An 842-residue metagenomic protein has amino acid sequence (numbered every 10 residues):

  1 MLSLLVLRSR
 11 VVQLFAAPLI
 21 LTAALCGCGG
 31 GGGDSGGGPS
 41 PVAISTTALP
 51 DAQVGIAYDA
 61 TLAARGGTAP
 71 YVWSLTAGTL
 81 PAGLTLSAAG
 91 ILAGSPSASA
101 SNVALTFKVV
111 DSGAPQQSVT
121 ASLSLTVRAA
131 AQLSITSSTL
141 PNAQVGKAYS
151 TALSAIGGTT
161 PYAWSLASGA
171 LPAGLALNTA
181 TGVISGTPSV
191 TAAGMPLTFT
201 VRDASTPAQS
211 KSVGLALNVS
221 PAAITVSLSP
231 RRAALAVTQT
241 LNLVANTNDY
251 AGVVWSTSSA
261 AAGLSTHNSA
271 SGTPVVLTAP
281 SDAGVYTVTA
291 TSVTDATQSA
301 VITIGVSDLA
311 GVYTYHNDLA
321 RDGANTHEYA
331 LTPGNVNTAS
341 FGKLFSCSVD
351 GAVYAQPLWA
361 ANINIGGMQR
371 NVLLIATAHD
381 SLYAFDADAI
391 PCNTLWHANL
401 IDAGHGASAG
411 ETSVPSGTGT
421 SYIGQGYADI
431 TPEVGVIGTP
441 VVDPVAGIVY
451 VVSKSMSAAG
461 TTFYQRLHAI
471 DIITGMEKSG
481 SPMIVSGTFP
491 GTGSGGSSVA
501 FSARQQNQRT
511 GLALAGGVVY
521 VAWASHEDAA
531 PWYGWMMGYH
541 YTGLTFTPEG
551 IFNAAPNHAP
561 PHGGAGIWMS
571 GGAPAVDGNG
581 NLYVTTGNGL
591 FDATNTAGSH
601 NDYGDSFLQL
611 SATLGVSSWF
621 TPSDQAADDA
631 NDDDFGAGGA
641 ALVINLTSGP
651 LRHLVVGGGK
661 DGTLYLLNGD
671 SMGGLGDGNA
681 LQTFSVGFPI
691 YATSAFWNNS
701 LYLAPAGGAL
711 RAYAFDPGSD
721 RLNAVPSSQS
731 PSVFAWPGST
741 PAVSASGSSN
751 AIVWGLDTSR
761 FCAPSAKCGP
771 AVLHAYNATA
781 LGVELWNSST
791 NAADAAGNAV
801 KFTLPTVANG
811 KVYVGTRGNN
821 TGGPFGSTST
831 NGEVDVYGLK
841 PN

Functional and structural regions predicted by a protein language model:
L2, A17, L21-I44, S124 (+3 more regions): Bacterial Sec-dependent N-terminal signal peptides
P39-T47, A130-S138, A222-S229, S265: Proline-enriched interdomain boundary motifs that mark the N-terminal boundary and often initiate the first structured
Y58-G66, L105-F107, Y149-G157, L197-F199 (+2 more regions): Core beta-strand segments of extracellular beta-sandwich domains
R65-G67, G78, I156-G158, G169 (+2 more regions): Short glycine/proline-centered coil/turn motifs in the loop regions of extracellular beta-sandwich domains
A77-L92, S168-I184, S256-P274: Low-complexity "stalk/linker" and mucin-like segments enriched in Ser/Thr/Pro/Ala/Gly
V110-Q116, R202-Q209, V293-A296: Short, solvent-exposed loop/turn segments at the edges of extracellular beta-sandwich modules
Q117-V127, Q209-V219, S299-G305: C-terminal edge beta-strand
D308-S611, S617-L646, H653-D670, Y691-Y713 (+6 more regions): Mobile, glycine-rich extracellular loop/lid and propeptide segments that shape or gate substrate/ligand access
